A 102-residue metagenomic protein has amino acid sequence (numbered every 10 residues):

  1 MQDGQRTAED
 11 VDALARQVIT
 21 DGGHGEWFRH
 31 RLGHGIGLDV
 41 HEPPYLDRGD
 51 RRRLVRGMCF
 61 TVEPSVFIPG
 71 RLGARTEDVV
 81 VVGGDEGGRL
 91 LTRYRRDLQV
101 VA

Functional and structural regions predicted by a protein language model:
M1-A102: Active-site neighborhoods and metal-handling regions in enzymes and metal-associated proteins
